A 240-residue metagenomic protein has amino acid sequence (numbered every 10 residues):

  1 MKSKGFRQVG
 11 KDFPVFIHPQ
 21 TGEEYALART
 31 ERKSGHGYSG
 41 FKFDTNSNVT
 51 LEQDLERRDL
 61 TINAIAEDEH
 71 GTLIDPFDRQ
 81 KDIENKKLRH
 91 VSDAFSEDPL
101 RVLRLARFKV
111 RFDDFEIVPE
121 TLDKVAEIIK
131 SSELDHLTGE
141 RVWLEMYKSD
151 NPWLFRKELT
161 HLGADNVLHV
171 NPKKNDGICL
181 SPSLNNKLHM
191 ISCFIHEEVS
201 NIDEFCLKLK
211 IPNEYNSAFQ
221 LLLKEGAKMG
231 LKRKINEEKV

Functional and structural regions predicted by a protein language model:
M1-V240: Catalytic cores of the polymerase beta-like nucleotidyltransferase superfamily and closely associated nucleotide
